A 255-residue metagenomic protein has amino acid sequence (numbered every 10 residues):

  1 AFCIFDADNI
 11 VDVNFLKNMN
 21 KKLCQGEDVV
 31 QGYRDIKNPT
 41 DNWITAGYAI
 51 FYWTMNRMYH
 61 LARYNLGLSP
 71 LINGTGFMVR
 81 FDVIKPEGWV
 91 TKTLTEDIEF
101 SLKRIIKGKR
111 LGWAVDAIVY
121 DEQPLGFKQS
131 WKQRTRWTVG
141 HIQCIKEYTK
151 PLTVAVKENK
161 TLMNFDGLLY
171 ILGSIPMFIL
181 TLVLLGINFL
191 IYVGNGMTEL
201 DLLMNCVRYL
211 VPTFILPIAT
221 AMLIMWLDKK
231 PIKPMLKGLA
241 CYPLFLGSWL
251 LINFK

Functional and structural regions predicted by a protein language model:
F2: Short aromatic/hydrophobic "clamp" motif used to bind/position activated sugar donors
F5-K22: Acidic donor-binding/catalytic loop of UDP-sugar-dependent glycosyltransferases, especially processive GT2
N18-K92, T135, I142-K146: Long helical/loop segments within the catalytic core of UDP-sugar-dependent glycosyltransferases, especially the large
Y52-R57, K132-L152, L216-T220, L251-K255: Catalytic core of nucleotide-sugar-dependent glycosyltransferases
L94-F100: Acidic donor-binding loop at a coil-to-helix junction in glycosyltransferase catalytic cores that engages
S101-V119: Catalytic donor-sugar/metal-binding loop of nucleotide-sugar-dependent glycosyltransferases
V115-Q129: Active-site donor/metal-binding and catalytic loop motifs of nucleotide-sugar-dependent glycosylation enzymes
Y170-K255: Membrane-embedded multi-pass helical conduit in multi-pass membrane proteins, especially envelope-biosynthetic
